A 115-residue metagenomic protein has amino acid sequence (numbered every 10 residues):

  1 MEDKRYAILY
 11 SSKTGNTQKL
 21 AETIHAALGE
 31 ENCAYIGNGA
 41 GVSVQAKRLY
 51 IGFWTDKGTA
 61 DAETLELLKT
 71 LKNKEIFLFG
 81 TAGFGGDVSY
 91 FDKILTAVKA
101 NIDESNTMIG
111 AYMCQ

Functional and structural regions predicted by a protein language model:
E2-Y6, A26-C33, A46-Q115: FMN-binding flavodoxin-like domain, especially the glycine-rich phosphate-binding loop
K13-T14, G83: Short, glycine/serine-rich, charged loops/turns that create anion-binding and catalytic segments at active sites
G15-K19: Short N-terminal binding/cap micro-motifs at the start of the first secondary-structure element
I36: A short, aromatic/hydrophobic, helix- or strand-capping loop or linear motif that either lines the entrance/gate
G39-Q45: Short amphipathic alpha-helix with an adjacent loop that forms part of the alpha/beta core around
